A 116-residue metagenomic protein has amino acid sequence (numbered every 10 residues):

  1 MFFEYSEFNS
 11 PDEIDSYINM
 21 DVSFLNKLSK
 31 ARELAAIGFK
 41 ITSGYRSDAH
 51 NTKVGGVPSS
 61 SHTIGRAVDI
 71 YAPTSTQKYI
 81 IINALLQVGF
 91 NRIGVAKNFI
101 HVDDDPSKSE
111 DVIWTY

Functional and structural regions predicted by a protein language model:
M1-L34, V95, P106, T115-Y116: Extracytoplasmic cell-surface/polysaccharide-interacting catalytic and binding patches
S16-Y17, D69-Y71: A generic structural signal for short
L25-G55: Extended, low-complexity, intrinsically disordered C-terminal regulatory tails of eukaryotic serine/threonine kinases
L34-A36, T63-A67: Short connector loops at helix/strand junctions that flank enzyme active sites, especially segments positioning acidic
F39, V68, I100: A broad, low-specificity signal marking well-ordered, structured residues that form hydrophobic/aromatic
S43-Y45, I70, D104: A cross-domain feature marking catalytic cores of carbohydrate-active enzymes and several ubiquitous metabolic/repair
S59, T63-I64, A72-Y116: Catalytic cores and adjacent binding grooves of peptidoglycan-active enzymes
